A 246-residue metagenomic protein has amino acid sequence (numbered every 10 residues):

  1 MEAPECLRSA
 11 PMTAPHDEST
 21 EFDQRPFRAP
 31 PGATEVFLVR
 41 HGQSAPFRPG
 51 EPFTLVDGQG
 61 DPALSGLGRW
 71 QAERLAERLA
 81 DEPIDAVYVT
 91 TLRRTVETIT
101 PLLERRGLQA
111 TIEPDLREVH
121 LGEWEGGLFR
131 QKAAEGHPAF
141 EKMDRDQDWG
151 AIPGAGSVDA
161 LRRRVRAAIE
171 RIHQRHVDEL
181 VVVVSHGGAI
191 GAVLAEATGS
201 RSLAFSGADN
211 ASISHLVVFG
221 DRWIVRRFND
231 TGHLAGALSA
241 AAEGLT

Functional and structural regions predicted by a protein language model:
M1-I84, T100, E104-L108, A134 (+2 more regions): An N-terminal RHG(E/S)-centered segment typical of histidine phosphatases
A33, R166-I224: Active-site-adjacent alpha-helix immediately C-terminal to a catalytic or transition-state-stabilizing loop
P62-A63, E104-R166, I224-N229, A237-T246: Phosphate-handling substructures
Q71-L75, T95-T98, R164-I169: Alpha-helical packing segments of well-folded alpha/beta enzyme cores
I84-T91, L180-V184: Short glycine-rich phosphate-binding loop at a beta-alpha junction
R94-P101, A192-V193: Phosphate- and divalent-cation-binding pockets in alpha/beta enzyme and binding domains that engage nucleotide-derived
